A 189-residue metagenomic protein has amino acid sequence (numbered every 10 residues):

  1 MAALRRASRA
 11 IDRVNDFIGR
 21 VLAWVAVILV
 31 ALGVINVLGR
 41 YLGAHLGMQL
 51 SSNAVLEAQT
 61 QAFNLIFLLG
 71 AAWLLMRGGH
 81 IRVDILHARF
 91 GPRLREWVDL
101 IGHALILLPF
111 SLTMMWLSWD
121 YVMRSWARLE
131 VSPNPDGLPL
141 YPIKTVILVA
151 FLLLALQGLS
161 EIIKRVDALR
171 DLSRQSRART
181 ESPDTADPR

Functional and structural regions predicted by a protein language model:
M1-R189: Alpha-helical transmembrane segments and membrane-interface helix-loop junctions in multi-pass membrane proteins
